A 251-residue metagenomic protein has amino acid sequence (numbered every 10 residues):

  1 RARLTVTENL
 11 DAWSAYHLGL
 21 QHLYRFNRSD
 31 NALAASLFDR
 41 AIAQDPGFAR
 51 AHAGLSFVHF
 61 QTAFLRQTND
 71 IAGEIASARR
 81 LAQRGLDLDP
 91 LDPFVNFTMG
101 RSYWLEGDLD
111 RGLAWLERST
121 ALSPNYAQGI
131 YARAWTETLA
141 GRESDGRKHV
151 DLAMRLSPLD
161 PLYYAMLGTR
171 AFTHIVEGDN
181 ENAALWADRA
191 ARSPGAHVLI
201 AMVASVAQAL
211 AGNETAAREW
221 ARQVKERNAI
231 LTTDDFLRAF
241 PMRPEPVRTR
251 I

Functional and structural regions predicted by a protein language model:
R1-V203, A207-Q208: Acidic, proline/glycine-rich low-complexity intrinsically disordered segments
A2, A221-V224, F236, I251: Generic structural signal of hydrophobic/aromatic residues within well-ordered alpha-helices of folded domains
A2-T5, T68, I230-R243: Acidic, Ser/Thr-rich low-complexity linear motifs
H149, E214-A217, T233, R248: Alpha-helix initiation and N-capping motif
Y164-F172, S205-L210, T233-R250: TPR/TPR-like alpha-solenoid helical repeat scaffolds
G195, A211-R218, M242-E245: Short, well-ordered coil↔helix boundary/capping segments
M202-V203, E219-R222, T249: A generic structural signal for well-ordered alpha-helical surface patches
A209-L231: TPR/TPR-like (Sel1-like) alpha-helical repeat modules
